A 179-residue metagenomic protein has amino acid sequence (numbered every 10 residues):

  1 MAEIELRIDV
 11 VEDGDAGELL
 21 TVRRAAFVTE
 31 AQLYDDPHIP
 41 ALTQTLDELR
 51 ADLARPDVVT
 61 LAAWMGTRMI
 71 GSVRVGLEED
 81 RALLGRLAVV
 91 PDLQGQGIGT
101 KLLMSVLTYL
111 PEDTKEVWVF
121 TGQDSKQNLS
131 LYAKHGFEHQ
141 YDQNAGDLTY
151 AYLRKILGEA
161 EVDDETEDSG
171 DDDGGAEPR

Functional and structural regions predicted by a protein language model:
L6-T21: A short beta-loop-alpha structural element at the N-terminal edge of CoA-dependent acyl/N-acetyltransferase catalytic
R24-R50, V58: Conserved GNAT-fold acetyl-CoA-binding loop/helix
A62, L87-Q94, T121-Q123: A short, internal acetyl-CoA/4′-phosphopantetheine-binding micro-motif in the GNAT/acyltransferase core
A62, R68-G76, L83-A88: Conserved beta-strand in the GNAT
L93, G97-S105: Conserved acetyl-CoA pyrophosphate-binding loop and the N-cap/start of the following alpha-helix in GNAT-like
T100-K101, Q123-Y141: Conserved active-site alpha-helix within GNAT-family acetyltransferase domains
L110-T121: Conserved GNAT acetyl-CoA-binding A-motif
F120-T121, A145-R179: Terminal substrate-recognition subdomain of acyl/acetyltransferases
